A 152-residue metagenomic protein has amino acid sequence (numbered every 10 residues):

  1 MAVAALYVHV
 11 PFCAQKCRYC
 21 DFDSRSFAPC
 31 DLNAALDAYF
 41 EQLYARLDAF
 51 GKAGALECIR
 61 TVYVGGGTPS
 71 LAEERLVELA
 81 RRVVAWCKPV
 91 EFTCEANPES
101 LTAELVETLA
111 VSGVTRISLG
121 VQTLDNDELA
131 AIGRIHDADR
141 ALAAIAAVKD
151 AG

Functional and structural regions predicted by a protein language model:
M1-Y7, A53-E57: N-terminal [4Fe-4S]-dependent radical SAM core
V3, Q15-C17, P89: Generic secretory/membrane-interface signal
A5, F12-Q15, L32: Short linear sequence motifs
V8-V10, V121: Alpha/beta-hydrolase
P11-S24: Local cysteine-cluster metal-coordination motifs and their immediate loop/turn environment, predominantly Fe-S cluster
S24-A53, I59-G152: Conserved non-cysteine loop/helix-boundary elements of the Radical SAM core domain that shape
